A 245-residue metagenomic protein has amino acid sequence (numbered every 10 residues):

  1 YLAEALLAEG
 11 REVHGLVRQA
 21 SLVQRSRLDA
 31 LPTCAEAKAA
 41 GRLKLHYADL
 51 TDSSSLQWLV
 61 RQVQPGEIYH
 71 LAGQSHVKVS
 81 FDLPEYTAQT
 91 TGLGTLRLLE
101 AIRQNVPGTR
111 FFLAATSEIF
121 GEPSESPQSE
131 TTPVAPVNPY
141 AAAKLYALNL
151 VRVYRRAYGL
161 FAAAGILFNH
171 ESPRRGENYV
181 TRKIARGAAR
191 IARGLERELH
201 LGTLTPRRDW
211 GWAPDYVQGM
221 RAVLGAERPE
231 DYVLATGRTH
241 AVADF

Functional and structural regions predicted by a protein language model:
Y1-H170, L224, A243: N-terminal Rossmann-like NAD(P)+-binding domain of SDR-like oxidoreductases, especially those catalyzing
S124-P127, N149-G225, G237-V242: NAD(P)-dependent short-chain dehydrogenase/reductase
R228-E230: His-Asp-centered acyl/peptidyl-transfer active-site segments
L234: Conserved metal-phosphate-binding beta-hairpin within the catalytic cores of diverse ATP-dependent phosphoryl-transfer
